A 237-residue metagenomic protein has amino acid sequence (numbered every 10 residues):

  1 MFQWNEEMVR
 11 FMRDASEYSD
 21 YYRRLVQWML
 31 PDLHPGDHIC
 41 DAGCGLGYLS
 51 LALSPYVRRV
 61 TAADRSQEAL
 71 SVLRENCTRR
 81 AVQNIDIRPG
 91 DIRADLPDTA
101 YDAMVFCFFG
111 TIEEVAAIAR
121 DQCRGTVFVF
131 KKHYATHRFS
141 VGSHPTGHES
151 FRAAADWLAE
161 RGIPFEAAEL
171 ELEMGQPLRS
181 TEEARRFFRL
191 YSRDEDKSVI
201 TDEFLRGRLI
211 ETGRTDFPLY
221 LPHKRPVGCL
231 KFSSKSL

Functional and structural regions predicted by a protein language model:
S19-D37: Conserved alpha-helix/loop element of class I SAM-dependent methyltransferases that forms part of the SAM/SAH-binding
L46-Y56: Conserved SAM-binding loop of SAM-dependent methyltransferases across substrates and taxa, primarily the Class I
R59-D64: Conserved SAM-binding motif I beta-strand of class I
S66-E68: Conserved SAM/SAH-binding beta-strand->alpha-helix loop
L73-R74: Conserved SAM-binding loop
A81-I92: Conserved SAM-binding strand-loop segment of SAM-dependent methyltransferases
R124-H137: Conserved beta-strand signature within the Rossmann-like core of class I S-adenosyl-L-methionine
E169-L237: Conserved Class I S-adenosyl-L-methionine
